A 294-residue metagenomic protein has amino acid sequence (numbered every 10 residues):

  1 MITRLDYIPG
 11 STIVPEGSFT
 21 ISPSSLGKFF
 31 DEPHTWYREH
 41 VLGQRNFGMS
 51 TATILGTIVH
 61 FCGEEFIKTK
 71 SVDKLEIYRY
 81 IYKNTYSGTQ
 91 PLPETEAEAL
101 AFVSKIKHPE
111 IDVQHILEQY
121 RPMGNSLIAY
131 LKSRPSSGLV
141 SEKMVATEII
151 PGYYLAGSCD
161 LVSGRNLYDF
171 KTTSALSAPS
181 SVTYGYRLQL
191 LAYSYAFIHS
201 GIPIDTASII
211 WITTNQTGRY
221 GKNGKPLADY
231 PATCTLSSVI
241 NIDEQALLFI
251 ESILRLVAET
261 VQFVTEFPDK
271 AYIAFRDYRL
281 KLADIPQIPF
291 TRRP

Functional and structural regions predicted by a protein language model:
M1-S158, R276, L280-P294: Metal-dependent nuclease catalytic cores that hydrolyze phosphodiester bonds in DNA/RNA, characterized by
Y37-L42, Y168-S174, L227-T235: Short acidic (Asp/Glu) and glycine-rich catalytic loops that position anionic groups and cofactors
R38, L176-A178, N215-R219: Short catalytic/ligand-binding loop motif for oxyanion handling, primarily in non-cytosolic enzymes, centered on
G43, A146, T173-A175, I212-Q216: Short, solvent-exposed loop/turn segments at secondary-structure junctions
I58, L188-A196: Short amphipathic alpha-helical face segments that pack within enzyme cores and frequently flank/anchor catalytic
E65-T69, Y195-S200: Active-site catalytic microenvironments for nucleophilic, acid-base chemistry
V140, V145-L190, S200: Non-catalytic protein-protein interaction segments used by genome-maintenance enzymes to assemble and couple activities
A196-P294: Metal-dependent nuclease catalytic regions and adjoining charged, substrate-binding loops involved in nucleic-acid end
